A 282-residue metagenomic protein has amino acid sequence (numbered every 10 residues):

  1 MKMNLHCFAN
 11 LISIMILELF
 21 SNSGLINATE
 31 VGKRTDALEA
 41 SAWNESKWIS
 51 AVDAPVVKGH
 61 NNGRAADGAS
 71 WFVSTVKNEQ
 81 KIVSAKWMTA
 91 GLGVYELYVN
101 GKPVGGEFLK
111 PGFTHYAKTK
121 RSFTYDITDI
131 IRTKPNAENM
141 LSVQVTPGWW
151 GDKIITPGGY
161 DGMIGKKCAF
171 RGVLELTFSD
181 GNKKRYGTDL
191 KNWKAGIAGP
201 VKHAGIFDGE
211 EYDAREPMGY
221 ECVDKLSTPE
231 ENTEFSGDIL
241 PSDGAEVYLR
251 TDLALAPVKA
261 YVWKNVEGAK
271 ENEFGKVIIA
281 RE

Functional and structural regions predicted by a protein language model:
M1-C7: N-terminal secretory signal peptides that target proteins for export/translocation
H6, S23-G24: Short glycine-rich, low-complexity segments
C7-N10, V31: Short terminal (N- or C-terminal) low-complexity/amphipathic segments
N10-N22: Bacterial N-terminal signal peptides
I26-A28: Boundary at the C-terminal end of the N-terminal hydrophobic targeting segment
G32-Q80, A90, P241-E282: Solvent-exposed, flexible loop/coil segments flanking beta-strands in beta-rich domains
N62, D67, F72-A214: Accessory beta-strand-rich segments of carbohydrate-active enzymes
K183-E282: Activation corresponds to long, low-complexity, non-globular regions
